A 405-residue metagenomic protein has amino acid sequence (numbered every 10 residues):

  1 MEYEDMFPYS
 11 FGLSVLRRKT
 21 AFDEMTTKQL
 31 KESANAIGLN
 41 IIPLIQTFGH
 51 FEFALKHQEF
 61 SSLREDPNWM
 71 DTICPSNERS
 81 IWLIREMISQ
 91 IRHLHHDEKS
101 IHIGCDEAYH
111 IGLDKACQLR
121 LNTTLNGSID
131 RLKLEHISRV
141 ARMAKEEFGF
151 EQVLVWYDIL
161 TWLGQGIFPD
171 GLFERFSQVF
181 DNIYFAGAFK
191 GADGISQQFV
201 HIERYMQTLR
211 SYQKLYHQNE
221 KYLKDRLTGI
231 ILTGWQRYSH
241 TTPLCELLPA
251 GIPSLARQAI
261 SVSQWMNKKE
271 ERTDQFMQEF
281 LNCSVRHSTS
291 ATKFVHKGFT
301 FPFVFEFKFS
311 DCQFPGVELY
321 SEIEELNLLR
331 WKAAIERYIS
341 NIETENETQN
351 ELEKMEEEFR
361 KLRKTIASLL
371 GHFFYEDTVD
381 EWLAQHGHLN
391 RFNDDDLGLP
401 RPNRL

Functional and structural regions predicted by a protein language model:
M1-E146, V155: Feature activates predominantly on carbohydrate-active enzymes
E32, I81-S89, H93, K99-S100 (+1 more regions): Substrate-binding groove of N-acetylhexosamine-processing glycoside hydrolases
